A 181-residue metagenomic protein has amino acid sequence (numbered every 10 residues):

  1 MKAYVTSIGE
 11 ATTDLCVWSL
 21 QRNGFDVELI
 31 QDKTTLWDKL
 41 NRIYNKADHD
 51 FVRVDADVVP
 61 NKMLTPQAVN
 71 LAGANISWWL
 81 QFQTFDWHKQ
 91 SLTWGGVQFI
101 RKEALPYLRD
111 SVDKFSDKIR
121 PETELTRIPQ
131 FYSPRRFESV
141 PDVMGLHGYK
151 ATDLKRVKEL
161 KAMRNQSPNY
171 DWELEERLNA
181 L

Functional and structural regions predicted by a protein language model:
L15-V27: Short, acidic, metal-binding catalytic loop of nucleotide-sugar glycosyltransferases
N41-D50: Active-site nucleotide-sugar/metal-binding loop of Leloir-type enzymes
H49-V59: Short beta-strand-to-loop acidic/aromatic patch adjacent to the donor-nucleotide binding site
V58-L71: Acidic donor-binding/catalytic loop of UDP-sugar-dependent glycosyltransferases, especially processive GT2
L80-G95: Short beta-strand-to-loop element that shapes/binds the nucleotide-sugar donor at the catalytic cleft/hinge
G96-R109: Conserved nucleotide-sugar donor-binding and metal-coordinating catalytic region shared by glycosyltransferases
F115-P141: A short, conserved alpha-helix in the catalytic core of glycosyltransferases
Y132-L181: C-terminal catalytic/acceptor-binding lobe
